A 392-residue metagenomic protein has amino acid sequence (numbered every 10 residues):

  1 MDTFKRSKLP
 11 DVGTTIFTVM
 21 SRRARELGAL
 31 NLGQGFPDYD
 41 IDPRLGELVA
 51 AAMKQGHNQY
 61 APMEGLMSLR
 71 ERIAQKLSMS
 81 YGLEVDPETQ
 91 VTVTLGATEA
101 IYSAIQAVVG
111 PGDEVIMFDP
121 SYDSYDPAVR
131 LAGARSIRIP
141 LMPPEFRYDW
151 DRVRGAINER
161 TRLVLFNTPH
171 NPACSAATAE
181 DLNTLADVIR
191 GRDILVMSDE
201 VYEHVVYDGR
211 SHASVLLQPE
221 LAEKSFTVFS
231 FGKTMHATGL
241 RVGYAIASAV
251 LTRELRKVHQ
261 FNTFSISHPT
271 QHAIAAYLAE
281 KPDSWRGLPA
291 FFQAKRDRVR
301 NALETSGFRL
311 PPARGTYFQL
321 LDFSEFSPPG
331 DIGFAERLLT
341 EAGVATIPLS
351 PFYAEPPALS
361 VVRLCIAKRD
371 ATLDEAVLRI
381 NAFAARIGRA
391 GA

Functional and structural regions predicted by a protein language model:
D2-G96, S103, L278-E280, R386-A392: N-terminal small-domain helix-loop-helix segment of the aminotransferase-like
H57, L255-H259, L278-N301, P328-G330: Structural signature of PLP-dependent enzymes
A107-V129: Conserved PLP-anchoring active-site segment centered on the Schiff-base-forming lysine
L131-I137: A short helix-loop-beta submotif of the ANL/AMP-binding
I137, L141-R210: Active-site phosphate-binding strand-loop segment of PLP-dependent enzymes
L217-E254, I266, S360: Active-site PLP attachment segment
A275, A290-R300, L310-F323: Conserved glycine-rich beta-strand-loop-beta hairpin in the small C-terminal domain of fold type I
R337-T346, F352-A392: PLP-dependent enzyme catalytic core of the Aspartate aminotransferase-like
